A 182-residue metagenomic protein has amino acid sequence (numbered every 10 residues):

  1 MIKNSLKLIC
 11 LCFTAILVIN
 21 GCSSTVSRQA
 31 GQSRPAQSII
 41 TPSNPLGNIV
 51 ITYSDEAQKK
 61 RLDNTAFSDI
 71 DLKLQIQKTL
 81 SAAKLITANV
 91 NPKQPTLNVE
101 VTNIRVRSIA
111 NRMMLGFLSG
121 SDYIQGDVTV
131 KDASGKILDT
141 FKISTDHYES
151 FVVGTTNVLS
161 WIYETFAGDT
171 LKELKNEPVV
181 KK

Functional and structural regions predicted by a protein language model:
M1-C22: Sec-dependent bacterial lipoprotein signal peptides
C10-L11, I40, A88, F117: Residues embedded in well-ordered secondary-structure elements
N20-K78, R107, T140-S144, L174-K182: A structural "domain/chain start" motif
T25-R28, A83-L138, K142-L159: Surface-exposed short loop/turn segments
D69, F151-K182: Compositionally biased, intrinsically disordered linkers/stalks adjacent to structured regions
I76-T87, R105, S134, F166 (+1 more regions): Sec/Tat-exported extracytoplasmic proteins
